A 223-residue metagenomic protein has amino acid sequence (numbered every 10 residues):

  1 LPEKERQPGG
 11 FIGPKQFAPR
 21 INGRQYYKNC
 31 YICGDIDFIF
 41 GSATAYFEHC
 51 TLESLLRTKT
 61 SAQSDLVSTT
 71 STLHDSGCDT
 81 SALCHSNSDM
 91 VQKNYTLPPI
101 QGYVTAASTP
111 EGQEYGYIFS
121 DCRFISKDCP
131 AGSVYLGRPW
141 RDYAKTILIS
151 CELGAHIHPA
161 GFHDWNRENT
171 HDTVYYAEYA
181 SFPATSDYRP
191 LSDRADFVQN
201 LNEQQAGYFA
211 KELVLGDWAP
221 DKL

Functional and structural regions predicted by a protein language model:
L1-L223: Sequence-level preference for short, compositionally simple segments enriched in small aliphatic or small polar residues
